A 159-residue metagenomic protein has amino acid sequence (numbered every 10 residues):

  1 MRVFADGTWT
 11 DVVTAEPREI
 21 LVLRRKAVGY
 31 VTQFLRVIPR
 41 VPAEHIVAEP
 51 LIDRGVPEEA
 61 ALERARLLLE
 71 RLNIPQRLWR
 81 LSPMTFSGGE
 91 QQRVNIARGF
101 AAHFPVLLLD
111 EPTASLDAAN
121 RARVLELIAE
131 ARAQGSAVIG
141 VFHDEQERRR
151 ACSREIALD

Functional and structural regions predicted by a protein language model:
T8-G29: ABC ATPase NBD coupling module
F34, V41-I52: Q-loop/switch helix immediately C-terminal to the Walker
A60-R77: Conserved ABC ATPase "signature" region
S82-F86, E90: Conserved ABC ATPase signature
I96: Hydrophobic anchor residue at the start of the ABC signature
G99-F100: ABC ATPase C-loop
H103: Conserved catalytic motifs of ABC-family nucleotide-binding domains
L107-D110: Catalytic Walker B motif of ABC-type/P-loop ATPase nucleotide-binding domains
